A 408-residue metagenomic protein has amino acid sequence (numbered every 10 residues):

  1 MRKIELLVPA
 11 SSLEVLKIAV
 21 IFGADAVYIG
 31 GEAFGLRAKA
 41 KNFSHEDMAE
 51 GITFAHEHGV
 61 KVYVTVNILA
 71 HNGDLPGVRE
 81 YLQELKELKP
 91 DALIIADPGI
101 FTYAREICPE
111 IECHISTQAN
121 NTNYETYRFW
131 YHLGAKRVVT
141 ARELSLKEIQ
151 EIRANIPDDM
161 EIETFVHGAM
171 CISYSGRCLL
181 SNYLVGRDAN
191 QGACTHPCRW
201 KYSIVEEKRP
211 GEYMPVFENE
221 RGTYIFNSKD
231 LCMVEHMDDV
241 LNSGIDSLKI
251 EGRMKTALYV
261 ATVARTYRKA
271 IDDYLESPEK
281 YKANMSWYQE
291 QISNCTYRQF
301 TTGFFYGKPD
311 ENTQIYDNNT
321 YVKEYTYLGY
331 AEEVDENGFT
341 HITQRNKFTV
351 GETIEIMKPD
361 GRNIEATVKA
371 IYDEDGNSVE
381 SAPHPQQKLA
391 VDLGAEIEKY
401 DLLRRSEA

Functional and structural regions predicted by a protein language model:
M1-A10, V15-I21, A26-I29, A33 (+8 more regions): Surface-exposed amphipathic alpha-helical tracts and adjacent flexible/coil segments at the periphery of soluble enzymes
R37-H56: Glycine-rich, positively charged N-terminal anion/phosphate-binding segment
V64-T65, I95, I115-T117: Short beta-strand elements of ligand-binding domains
P76, E110-T122: Gly/Gly-Pro- and Ser/Thr-rich, intrinsically disordered tail segments characteristic of DNA damage-repair and tolerance
G99-I100: Alpha-helix capping/helix-boundary segments
R105: Short glycine-biased active-site loop of nucleotidyltransferases that positions the nucleotide triphosphate and helps
